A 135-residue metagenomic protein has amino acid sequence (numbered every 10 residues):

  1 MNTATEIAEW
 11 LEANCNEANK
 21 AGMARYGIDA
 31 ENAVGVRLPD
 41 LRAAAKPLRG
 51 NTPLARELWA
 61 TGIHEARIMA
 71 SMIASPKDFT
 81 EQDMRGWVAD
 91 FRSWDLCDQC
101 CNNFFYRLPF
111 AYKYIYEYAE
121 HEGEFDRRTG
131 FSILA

Functional and structural regions predicted by a protein language model:
M1-A135: Alpha-helical scaffold domains
